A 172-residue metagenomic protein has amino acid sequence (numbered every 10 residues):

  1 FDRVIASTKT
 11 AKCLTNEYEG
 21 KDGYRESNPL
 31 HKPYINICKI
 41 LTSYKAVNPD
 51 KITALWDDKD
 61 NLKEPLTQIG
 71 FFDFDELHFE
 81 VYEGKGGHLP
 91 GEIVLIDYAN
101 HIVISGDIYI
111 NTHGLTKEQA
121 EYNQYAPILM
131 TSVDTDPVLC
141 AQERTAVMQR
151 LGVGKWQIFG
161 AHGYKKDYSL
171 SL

Functional and structural regions predicted by a protein language model:
F1, F74-E76, V153: Short, well-ordered coil/turn elements that cap or connect secondary structure elements
F1-D2, L95-D97, V147-L151: Alpha-helix C-terminal capping segments
F1-L62: Active-site HxH/HxHxD metal-binding segment of metal-dependent hydrolases
R3, H78-E80, Q157: Conserved beta-strand segments of alpha/beta enzyme cores
A6-K9, S105-G106, A161: Generic beta-sheet signal
A11, H88, K165: Residue-level detector of flexible, active-site-proximal loop/helix-junction positions within diverse enzyme catalytic
K39-Q119: Catalytic core of the metallo-beta-lactamase
H101, Y109-L172: Cap/insert and terminal regions of metallo-dependent hydrolase folds
